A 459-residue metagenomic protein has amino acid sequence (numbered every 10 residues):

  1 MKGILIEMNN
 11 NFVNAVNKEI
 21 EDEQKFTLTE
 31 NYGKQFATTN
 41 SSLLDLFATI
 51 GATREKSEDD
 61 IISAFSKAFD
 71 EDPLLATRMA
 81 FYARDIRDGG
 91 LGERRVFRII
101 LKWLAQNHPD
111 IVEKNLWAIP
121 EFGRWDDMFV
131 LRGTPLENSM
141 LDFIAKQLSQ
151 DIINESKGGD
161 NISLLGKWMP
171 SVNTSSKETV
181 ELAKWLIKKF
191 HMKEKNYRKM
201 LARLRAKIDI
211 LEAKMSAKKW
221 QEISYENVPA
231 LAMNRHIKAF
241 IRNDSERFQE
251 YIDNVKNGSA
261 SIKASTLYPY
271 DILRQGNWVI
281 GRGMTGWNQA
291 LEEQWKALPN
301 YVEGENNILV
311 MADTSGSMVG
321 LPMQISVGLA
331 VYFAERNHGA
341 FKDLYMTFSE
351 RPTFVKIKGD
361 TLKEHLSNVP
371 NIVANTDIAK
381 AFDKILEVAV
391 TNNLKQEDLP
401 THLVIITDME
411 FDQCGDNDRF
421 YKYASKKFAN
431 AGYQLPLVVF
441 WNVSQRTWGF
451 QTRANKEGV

Functional and structural regions predicted by a protein language model:
K2-I325, E335-V459: Long lumenal/extracellular ectodomains of secretory and single-pass membrane proteins
